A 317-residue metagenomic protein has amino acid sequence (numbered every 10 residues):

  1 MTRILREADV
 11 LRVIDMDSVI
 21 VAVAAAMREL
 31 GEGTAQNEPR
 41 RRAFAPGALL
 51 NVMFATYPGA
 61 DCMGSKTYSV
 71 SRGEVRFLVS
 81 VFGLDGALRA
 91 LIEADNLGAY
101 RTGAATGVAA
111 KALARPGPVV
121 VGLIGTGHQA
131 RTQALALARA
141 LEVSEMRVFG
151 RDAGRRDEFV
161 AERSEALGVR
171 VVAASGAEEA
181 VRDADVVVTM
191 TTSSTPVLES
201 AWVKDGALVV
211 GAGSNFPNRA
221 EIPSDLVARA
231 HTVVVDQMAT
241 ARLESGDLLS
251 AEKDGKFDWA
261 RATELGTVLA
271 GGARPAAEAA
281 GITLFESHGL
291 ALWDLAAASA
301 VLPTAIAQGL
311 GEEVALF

Functional and structural regions predicted by a protein language model:
M1-A99, G107, G117, L292-L295 (+2 more regions): N-terminal ligand-binding/catalytic initiation module
L113-V120, E142, K204-D205: Short helix-loop-beta connector
V121-G122, T283: Conserved beta-strand elements of the Class I
T126-G127: Glycine-rich Rossmann-fold phosphate-binding loop(s) that bind the pyrophosphate of adenine dinucleotide cofactors
A130-R131: N-terminal Rossmann-fold NAD(P) dinucleotide-binding loop
A140-A166: NAD(P)-binding Rossmann-fold cofactor-contacting core
V169-K253: Rossmann-like adenosine-cofactor binding region
N218-F317: Adenosine-phosphate binding glycine-rich loop
